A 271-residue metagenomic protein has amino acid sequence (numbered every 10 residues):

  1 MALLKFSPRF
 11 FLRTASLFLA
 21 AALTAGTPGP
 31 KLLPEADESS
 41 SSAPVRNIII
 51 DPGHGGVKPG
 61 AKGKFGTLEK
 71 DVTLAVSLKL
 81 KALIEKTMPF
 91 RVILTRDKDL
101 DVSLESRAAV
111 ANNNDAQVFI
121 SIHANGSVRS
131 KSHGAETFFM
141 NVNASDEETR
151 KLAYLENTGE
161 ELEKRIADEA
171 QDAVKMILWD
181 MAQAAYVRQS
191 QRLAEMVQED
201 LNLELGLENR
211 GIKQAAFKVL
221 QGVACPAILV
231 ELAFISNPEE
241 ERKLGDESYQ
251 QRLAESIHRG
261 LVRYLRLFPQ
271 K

Functional and structural regions predicted by a protein language model:
M1-L3, N113: General N-terminal leader/first-domain-start detector
A2, R9, A21-A22, D37-E38: N-terminal and secondary-structure boundary signal
L3, T27, K271: Basic/polar, cationic surfaces and motifs that engage anionic cell-wall and phosphate/carboxylate ligands
F6-S16: N-terminal export leaders
T14-A25: Bacterial N-terminal signal peptides
P30-Q171, A184-E195, E199, E255: Catalytic-core regions of hydrolytic enzymes
A173-I177: Short, basic/glycine-rich phosphate-binding loops at helix/coil junctions that contact nucleotide phosphates
L178-K271: Active-site-adjacent mobile loop/cap segments within catalytic or ligand-binding domains
